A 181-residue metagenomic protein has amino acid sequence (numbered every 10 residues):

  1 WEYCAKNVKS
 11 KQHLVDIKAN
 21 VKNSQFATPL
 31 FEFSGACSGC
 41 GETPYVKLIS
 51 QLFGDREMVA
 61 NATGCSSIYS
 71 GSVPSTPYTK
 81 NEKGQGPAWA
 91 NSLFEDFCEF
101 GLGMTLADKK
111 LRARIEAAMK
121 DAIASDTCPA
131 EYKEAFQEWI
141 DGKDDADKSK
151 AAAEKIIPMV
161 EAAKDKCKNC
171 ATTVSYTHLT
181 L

Functional and structural regions predicted by a protein language model:
W1-K6, Y69-A90: Terminal amphipathic helices with adjacent charged low-complexity linkers/tails
W1-Q51, M58, P87, G103: Flanking helices and flexible, charged tails adjoining ferredoxin-like Fe-S electron-transfer domains in multi-subunit
A5, K9, G41, S50-E57 (+4 more regions): Structural signal for hydrophobic packing residues in well-ordered secondary-structure cores of soluble enzyme domains
H13-T28, A152-N169: Active-site-adjacent bridging/hinge elements
D55-A60, C65-I68: Beta-sheet entry/capping signal
E95-A163: N-terminal leader/propeptide and maturation segments of large enzyme subunits in energy/redox metabolism and hydrolases
T177-T180: Conserved small/polar residues in nucleotide/adenosyl-binding loops
